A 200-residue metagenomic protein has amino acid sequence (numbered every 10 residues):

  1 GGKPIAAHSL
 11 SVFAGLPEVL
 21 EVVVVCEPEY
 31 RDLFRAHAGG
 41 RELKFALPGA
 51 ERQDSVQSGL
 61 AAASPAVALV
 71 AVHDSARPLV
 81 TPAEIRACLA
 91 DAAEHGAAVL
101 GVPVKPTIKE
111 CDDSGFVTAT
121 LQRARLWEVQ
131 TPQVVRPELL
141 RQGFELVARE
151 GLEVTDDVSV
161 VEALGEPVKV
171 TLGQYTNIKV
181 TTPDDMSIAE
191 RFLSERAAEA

Functional and structural regions predicted by a protein language model:
G1-E29: N-terminal glycine-rich phosphate-binding loop and ensuing alpha1 helix
E18-V23, L43, G96-A97, T176-N177: Short active-site oxyanion
V19, V67, E94-A97, E166 (+1 more regions): Short, high-confidence coil segments that cap the C-terminus of an alpha-helix and link into the following beta-strand
Y30-H37: Acidic helix N-cap motif at the loop->helix transition within catalytic regions of sugar-transfer enzymes
F45, A50-S114, Q130: Conserved beta-loop-beta/alpha segment of the NTase-like Rossmann-fold superfamily that binds/positions NTPs
P48-R52, T120, R149-L152: Active-site-adjacent loop and "lid" segments of alpha/beta metabolic enzymes
K109-V135: Short, flexible, basic/aromatic active-site loop/helix in glycosyltransferases
L126-A200: Conserved alpha/beta core of the MobA/IspD/sugar-nucleotide pyrophosphorylase nucleotidyltransferase superfamily
